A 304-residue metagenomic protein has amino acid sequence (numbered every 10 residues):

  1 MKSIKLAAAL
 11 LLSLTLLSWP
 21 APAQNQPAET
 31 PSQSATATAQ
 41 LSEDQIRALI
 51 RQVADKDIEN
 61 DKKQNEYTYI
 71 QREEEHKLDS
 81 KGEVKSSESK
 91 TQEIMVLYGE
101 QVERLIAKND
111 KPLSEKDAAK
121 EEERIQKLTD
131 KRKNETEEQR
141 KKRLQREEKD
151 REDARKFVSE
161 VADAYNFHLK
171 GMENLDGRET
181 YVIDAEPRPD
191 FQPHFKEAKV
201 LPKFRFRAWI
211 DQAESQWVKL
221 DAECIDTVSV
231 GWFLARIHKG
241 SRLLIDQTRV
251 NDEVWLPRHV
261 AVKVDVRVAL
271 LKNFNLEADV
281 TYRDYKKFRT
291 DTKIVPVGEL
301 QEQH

Functional and structural regions predicted by a protein language model:
M1-L6: Positively charged n-region of N-terminal signal peptides that target proteins for export
A7-S18: Bacterial N-terminal signal peptides
W19-A23: Sec/Tat signal peptide C-region and signal peptidase I cleavage site
Q24-R205, Q212-K219, E223-S241, D246-R258 (+1 more regions): Structured extracytoplasmic
